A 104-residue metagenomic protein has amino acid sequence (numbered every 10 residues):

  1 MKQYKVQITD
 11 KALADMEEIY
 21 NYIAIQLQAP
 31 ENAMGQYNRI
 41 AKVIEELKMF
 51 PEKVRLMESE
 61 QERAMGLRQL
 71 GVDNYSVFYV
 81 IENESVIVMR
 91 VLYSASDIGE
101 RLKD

Functional and structural regions predicted by a protein language model:
M1-A41: Arg/Lys-rich, positively charged N-terminal/basic patches that mediate binding to nucleic acids
K5, D10, E58-E60, G71 (+2 more regions): Solvent-exposed, flexible loop/coil residues
K11, I40-L47, L70-F78: A short, hydrophobic secondary-structure junction motif
L27, M65, V72-S76, V80-D104: Enriched for short, Lys/Arg-rich terminal
Q28-Q36, R55-A64, G99: Solvent-exposed interaction patches of small proteins and small membrane subunits
K42-K53, E84-V86, S94-D97: Short, charged/polar surface micro-motifs in flexible loops or helix N-caps
E45-G71: A short, surface-exposed loop/turn module that caps and links secondary-structure elements
